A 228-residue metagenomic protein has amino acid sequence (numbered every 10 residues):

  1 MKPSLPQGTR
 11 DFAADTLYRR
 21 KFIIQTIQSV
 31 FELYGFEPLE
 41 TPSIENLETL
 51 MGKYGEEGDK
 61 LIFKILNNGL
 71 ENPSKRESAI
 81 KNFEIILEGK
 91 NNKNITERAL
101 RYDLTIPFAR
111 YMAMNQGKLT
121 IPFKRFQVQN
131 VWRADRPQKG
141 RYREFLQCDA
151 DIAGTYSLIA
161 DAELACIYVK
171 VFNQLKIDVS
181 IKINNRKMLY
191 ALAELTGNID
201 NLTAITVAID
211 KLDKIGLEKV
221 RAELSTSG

Functional and structural regions predicted by a protein language model:
M1-G228: Extended, charged alpha-beta segments that form solvent-exposed binding/catalytic grooves in nucleic-acid-handling
